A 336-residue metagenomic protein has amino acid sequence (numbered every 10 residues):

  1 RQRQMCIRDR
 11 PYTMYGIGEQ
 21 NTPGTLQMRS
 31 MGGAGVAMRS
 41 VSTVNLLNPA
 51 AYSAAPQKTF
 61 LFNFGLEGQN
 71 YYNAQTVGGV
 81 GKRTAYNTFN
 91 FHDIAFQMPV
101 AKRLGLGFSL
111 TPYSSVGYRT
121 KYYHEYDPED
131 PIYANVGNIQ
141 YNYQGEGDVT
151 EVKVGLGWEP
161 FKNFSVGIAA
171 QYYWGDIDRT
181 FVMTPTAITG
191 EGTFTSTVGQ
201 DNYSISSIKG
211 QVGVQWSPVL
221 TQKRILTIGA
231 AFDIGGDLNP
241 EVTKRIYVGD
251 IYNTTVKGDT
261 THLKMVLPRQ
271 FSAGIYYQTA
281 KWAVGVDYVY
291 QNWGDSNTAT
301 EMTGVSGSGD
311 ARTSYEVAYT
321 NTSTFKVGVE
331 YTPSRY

Functional and structural regions predicted by a protein language model:
Q4, R8-S114, N321: N-terminal, post-signal peptide beta-strand-biased segments of exported outer-membrane/organellar beta-barrel and other
R8-S30, A95-Y336: Outer-membrane beta-barrel porins/channels
